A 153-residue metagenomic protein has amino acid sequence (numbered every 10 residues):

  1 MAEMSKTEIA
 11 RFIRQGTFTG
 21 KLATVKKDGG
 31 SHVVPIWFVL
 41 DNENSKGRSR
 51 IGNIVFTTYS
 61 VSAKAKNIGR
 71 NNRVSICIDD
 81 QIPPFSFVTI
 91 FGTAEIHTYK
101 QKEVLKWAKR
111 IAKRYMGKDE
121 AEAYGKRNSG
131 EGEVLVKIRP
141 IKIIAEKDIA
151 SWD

Functional and structural regions predicted by a protein language model:
M1-G16: Extreme N-terminal tail/first-helix region
M4, S86-D153: Charged, gly/pro-rich active-site loop segments
I13-R14, G69-R70, S129: Alpha-helix boundary recognition
T17-S60, I68, V74-I78, V88-T89: Short beta-strand segments
F18, R73-V74, M116, I143: Generic structural signal for secondary-structure transition and capping sites
T58-A63, Y115: Short, solvent-exposed aromatic-acidic interface loops
Q81-P83: AMP-binding (ANL) adenylation modules
